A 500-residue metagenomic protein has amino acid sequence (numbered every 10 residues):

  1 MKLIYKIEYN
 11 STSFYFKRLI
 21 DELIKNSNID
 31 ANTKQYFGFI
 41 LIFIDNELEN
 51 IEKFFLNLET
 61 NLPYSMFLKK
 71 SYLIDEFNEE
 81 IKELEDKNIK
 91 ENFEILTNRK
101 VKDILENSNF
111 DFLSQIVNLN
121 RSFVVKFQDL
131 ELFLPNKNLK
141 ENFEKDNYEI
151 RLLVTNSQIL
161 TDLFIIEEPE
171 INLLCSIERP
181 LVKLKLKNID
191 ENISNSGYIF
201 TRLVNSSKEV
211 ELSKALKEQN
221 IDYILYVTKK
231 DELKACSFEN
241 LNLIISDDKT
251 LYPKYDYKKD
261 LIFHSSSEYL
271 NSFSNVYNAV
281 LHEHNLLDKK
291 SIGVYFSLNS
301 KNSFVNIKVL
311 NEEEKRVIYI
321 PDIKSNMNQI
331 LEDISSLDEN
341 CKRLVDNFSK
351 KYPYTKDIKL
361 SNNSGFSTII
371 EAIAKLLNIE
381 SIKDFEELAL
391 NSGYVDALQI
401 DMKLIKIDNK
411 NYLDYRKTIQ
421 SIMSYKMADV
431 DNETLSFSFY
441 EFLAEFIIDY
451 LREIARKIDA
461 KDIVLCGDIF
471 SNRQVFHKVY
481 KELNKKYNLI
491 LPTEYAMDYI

Functional and structural regions predicted by a protein language model:
M1-I500: Acidic, glycine-enriched active-site microenvironments
